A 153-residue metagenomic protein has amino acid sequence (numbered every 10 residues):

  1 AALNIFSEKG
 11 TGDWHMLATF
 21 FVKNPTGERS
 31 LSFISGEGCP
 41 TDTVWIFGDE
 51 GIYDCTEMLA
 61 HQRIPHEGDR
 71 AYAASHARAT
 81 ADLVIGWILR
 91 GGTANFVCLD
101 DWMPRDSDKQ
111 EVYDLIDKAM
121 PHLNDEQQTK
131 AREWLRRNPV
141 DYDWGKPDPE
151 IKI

Functional and structural regions predicted by a protein language model:
A1-C55: Short gly/ser-rich loop at a beta-strand->alpha-helix junction or flexible surface loop bordering the NTP-binding
D54-I153: Hydrophobic alpha-helical interaction segments
